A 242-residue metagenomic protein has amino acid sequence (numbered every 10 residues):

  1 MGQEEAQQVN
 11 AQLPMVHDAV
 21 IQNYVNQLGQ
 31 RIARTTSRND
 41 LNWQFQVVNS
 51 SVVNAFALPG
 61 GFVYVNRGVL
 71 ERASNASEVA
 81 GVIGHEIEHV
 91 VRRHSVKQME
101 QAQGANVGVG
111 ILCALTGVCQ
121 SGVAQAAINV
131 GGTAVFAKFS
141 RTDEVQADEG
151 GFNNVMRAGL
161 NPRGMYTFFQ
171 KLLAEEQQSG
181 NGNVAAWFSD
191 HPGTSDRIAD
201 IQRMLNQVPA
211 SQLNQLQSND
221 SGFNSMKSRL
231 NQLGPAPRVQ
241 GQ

Functional and structural regions predicted by a protein language model:
M1-Q242: A Zn2+-metalloprotease active-site environment signal
